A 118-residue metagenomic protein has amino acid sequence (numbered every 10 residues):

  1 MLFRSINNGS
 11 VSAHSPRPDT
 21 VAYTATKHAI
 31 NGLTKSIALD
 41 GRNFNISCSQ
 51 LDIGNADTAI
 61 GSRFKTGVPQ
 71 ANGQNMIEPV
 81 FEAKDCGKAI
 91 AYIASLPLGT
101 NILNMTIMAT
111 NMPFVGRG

Functional and structural regions predicted by a protein language model:
M1-L2: Short, small-residue-biased leader/transition segments that mark boundaries at the very start of proteins
I6, C48-L51, G61, M105: Hydrophobic structural elements of the Rossmann-like NAD(P)H-binding subdomain that define the short-chain
S10: Residue(s) in the substrate-gating loop at a strand-loop-helix junction that position the organic substrate next
S15-V21, E78: Active-site loop immediately N-terminal to the catalytic Tyr-X3-Lys motif of short-chain dehydrogenase/reductase
D19, D52-K65, G118: Short beta-loop-alpha junction of Rossmann-like oxidoreductase domains
T26: Active-site helix of classical SDR
L39-R42: Alpha-helical segment proximal to the catalytic Tyr-Lys
Q50-L51, A71-V115: C-terminal helical subdomain
